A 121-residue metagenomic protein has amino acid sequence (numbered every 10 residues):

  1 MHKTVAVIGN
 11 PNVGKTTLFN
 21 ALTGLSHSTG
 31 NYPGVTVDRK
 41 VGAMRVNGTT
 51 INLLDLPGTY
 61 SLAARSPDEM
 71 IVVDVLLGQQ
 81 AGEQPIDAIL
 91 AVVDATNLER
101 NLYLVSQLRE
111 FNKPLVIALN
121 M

Functional and structural regions predicted by a protein language model:
M1-P67, Q79, E83, E110: Conserved G1/Walker A P-loop phosphate-binding module
R45-G48, I71-M121: Conserved C-terminal guanine-recognition region of P-loop GTPase G domains, centered on the G4
